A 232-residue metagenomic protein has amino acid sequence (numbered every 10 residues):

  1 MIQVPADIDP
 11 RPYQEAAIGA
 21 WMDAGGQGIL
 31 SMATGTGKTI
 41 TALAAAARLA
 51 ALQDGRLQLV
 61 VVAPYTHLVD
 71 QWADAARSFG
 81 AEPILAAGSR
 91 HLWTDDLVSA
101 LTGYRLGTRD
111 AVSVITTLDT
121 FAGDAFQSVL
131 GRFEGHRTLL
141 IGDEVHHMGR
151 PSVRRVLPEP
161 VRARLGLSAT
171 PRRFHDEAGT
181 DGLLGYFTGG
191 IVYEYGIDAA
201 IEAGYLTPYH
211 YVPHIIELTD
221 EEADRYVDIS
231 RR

Functional and structural regions predicted by a protein language model:
M1-R162, V192: SF2 helicase/translocase NTPase motor core, specifically the RecA-like lobe 1 inter-motif segment between Walker
P12, G26-A33, A45, Y195-R232: Interdomain linker/hinge connecting the two RecA-like lobes of the SF2 helicase core
Y65, D119, T170-P171, I215: Short, flexible active-site-adjacent loop segments at beta-strand->alpha-helix junctions, enriched in small/polar
V69-Q71, T94-D96, G123-D124, R173-A178 (+2 more regions): Switch/connector loops and helix/strand junctions flanking conserved nucleotide-binding motifs in nucleotide-processing
D96, A100, A125-V129, G182-L183 (+3 more regions): Exposed alpha-helical structural elements
V114-T116, G166, Y211-P213: Short hydrophobic-aromatic micro-motifs
H147-Y209: Post-DEXD/H (motif II) to motif III coupling segment of the RecA-like Helicase ATP-binding lobe
